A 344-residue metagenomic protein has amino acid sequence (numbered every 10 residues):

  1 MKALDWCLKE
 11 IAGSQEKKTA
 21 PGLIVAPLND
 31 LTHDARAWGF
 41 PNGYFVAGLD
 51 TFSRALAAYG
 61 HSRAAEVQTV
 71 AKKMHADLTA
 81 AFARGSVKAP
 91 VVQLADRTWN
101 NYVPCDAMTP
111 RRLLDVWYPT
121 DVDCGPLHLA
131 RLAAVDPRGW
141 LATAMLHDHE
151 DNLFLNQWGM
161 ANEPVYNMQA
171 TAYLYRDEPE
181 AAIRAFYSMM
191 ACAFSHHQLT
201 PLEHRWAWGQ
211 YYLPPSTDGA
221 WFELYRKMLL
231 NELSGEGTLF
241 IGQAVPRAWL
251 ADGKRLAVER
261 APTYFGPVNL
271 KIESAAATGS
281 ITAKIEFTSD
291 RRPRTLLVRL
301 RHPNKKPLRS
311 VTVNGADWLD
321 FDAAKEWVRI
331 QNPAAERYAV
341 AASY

Functional and structural regions predicted by a protein language model:
M1-D5, G43, A47-T51, A58 (+3 more regions): Active-site core of glycosidic bond-cleaving carbohydrate-active enzymes
D5-K73: The feature captures the catalytic groove of carbohydrate-active enzymes
I11-G22, S86-P90, V135-W140, L233-G237: Proline-centered turn/helix-capping motifs that create local helix->coil transitions or kinks
I24, A37-Y44, G48, F52 (+7 more regions): Long, contiguous hydrophobic alpha-helical segments, chiefly transmembrane helices and signal peptides
D34, Y118, W158, E259-A261 (+1 more regions): Residues embedded in well-ordered secondary-structure elements
E180-Y344: Non-catalytic C-terminal accessory modules of carbohydrate-active enzymes
